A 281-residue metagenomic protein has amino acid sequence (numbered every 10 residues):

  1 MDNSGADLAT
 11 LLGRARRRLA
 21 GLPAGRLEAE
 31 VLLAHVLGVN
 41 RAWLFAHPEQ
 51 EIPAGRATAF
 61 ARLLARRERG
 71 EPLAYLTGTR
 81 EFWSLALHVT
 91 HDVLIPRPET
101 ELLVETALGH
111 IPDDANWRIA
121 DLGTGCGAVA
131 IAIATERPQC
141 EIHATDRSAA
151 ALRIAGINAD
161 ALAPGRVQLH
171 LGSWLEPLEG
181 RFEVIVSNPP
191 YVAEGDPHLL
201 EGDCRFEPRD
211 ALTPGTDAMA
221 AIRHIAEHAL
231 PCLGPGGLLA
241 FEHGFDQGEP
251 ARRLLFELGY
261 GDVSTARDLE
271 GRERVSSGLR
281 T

Functional and structural regions predicted by a protein language model:
M1-W43: Non-catalytic accessory regions of SAM-dependent methyltransferases
L19, I111, A159, A229 (+1 more regions): Conserved hydrophobic residues forming the short capping helix/wall of the S-adenosyl-L-methionine
V31-G109: Conserved AdoMet
A86, E141, R166-Q168, G261-S264: Conserved beta-strand segments of alpha/beta enzyme cores
P98-H198, C204, H224: Conserved SAM/SAH cofactor-binding pocket of Class I
T145-L152, E201-L238, H243-D246: Glycine-rich S-adenosyl-L-methionine
H224, F245-L258: Short alpha-helix
L254-T281: Core SAM-dependent methyltransferase catalytic element
